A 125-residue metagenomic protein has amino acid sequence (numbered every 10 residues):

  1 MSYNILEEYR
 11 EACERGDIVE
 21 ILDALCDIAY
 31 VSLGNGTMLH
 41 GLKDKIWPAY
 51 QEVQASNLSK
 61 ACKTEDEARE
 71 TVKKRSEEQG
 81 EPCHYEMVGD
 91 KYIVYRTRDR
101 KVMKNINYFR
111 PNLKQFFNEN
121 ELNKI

Functional and structural regions predicted by a protein language model:
M1-I125: Flexible "arm" and connector segments at domain edges
